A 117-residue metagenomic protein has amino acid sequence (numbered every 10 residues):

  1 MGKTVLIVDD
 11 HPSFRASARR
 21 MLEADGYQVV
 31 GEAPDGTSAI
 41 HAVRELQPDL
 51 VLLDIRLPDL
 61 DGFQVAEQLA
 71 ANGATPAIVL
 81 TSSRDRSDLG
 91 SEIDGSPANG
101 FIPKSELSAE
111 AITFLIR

Functional and structural regions predicted by a protein language model:
D9, D54: Active-site residues of response regulator receiver
P12-G31: Two-component/phosphorelay signaling modules centered on CheY-like receiver
D35-S38, D61-Q64: Acidic catalytic/metal-coordinating carboxylates
R44-L46, Q68-T75, S96: Conserved phosphotransfer cores of two-component systems
P58, R86: The feature encodes the CheY-like receiver
G62, I93-G100: As written
L80-T81: Hydrophobic/aromatic residues positioned on beta-strands within the core alpha/beta folds
